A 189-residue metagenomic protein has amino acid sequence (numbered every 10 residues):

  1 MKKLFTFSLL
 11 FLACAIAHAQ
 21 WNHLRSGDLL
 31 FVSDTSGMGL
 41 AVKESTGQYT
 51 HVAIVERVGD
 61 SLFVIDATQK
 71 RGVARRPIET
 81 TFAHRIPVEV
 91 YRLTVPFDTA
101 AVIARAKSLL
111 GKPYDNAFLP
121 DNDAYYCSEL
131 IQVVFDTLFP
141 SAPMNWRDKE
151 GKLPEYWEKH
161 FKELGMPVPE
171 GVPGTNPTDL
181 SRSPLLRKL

Functional and structural regions predicted by a protein language model:
L4-A13: Sec-dependent N-terminal signal peptides
A17-A19: Boundary at the C-terminal end of the N-terminal hydrophobic targeting segment
L29-R92, Y114-Y125: Glycine-rich catalytic cores of cysteine/serine-nucleophile enzymes that process amide/ester linkages in cell-envelope
M38-G39, V88-D148: Active-site nucleophile-His-acid catalytic modules used for acyl/amide transfer and hydrolysis across diverse enzymes
T68-F97, I103, K162-T178: Conserved catalytic neighborhood of penicillin-recognizing serine enzymes
D121-L189: Activation targets extended, charge/polar-rich intrinsically disordered C-terminal tails
